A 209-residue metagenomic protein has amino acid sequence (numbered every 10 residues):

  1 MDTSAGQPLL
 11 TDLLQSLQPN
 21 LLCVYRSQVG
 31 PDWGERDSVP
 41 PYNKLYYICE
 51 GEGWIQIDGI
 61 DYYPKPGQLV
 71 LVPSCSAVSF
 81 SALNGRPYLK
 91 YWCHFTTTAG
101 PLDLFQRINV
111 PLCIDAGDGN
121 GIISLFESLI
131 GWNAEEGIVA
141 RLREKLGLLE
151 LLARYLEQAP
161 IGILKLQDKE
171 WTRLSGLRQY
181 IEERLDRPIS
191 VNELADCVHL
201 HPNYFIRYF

Functional and structural regions predicted by a protein language model:
M1-W33, Y62, L69-A140, L148-G162: A hydrophobic/aromatic-rich effector-binding and dimerization subdomain of bacterial HTH-type transcriptional regulators
E35-D37: Short Gly/Pro-enriched turn/cap motifs at secondary-structure boundaries
V39-I55: Short, conserved beta-strand element in jelly-roll/cupin
I48-E50, P73, L83, R184: A short, compositionally biased micro-patch
D118-G121, K169-L177: N-terminal positioning helix adjacent to the helix-turn-helix/winged-helix DNA-binding module
L149, L164-T172: Polybasic "coupling" helices that flank or enter modular domains
Y180-F209: Basic/polar phosphate-binding segments, predominantly the helix-turn-helix DNA-binding elements of transcriptional
